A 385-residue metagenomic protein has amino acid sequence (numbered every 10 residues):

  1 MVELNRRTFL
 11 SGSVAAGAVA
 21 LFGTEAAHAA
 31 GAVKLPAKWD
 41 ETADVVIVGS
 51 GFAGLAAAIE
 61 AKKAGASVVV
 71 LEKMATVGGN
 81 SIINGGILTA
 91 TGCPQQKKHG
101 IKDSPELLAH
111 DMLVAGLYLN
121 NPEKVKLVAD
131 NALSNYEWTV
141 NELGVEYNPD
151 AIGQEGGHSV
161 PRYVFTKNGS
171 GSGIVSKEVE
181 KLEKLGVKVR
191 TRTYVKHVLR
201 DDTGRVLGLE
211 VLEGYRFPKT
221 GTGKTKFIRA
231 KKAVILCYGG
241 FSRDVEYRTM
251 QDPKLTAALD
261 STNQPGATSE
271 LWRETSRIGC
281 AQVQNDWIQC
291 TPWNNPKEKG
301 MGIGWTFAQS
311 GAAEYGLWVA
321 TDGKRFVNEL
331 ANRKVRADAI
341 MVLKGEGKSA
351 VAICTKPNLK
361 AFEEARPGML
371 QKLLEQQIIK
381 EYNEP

Functional and structural regions predicted by a protein language model:
M1-A16: N-terminal secretory signal peptides and thylakoid transit peptides that target proteins across membranes
W39-G51: Beta1/beta-strand and adjacent pyrophosphate-binding region of the FAD-binding site in flavoprotein oxidoreductases
G54: N-terminal Rossmann-fold NAD(P) dinucleotide-binding loop
A64-S81: Glycine-rich FAD pyrophosphate-binding loop
A90-V128: Glycine-rich active-site loop/strand segments that organize a redox cofactor
D130-T225, K231, V245-Y247, N295-P296: Conserved redox-cofactor binding core of oxidoreductases
R216-G223, R229-K299: Glycine-rich loop(s) and the adjacent beta-strand/alpha-helix scaffold that form part
W272-E274, A281-P385: An anion/pyrophosphate-binding glycine-rich loop and adjacent beta-alpha core in soluble alpha-beta enzymes
